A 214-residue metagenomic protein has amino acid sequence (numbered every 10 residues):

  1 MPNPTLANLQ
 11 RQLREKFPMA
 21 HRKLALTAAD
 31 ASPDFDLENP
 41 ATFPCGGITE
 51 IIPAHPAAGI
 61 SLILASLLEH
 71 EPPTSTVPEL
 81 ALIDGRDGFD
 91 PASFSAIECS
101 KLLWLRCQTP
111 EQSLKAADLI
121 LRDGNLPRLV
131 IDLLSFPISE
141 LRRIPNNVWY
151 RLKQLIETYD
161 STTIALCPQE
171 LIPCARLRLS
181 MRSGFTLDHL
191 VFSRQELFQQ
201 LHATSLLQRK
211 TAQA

Functional and structural regions predicted by a protein language model:
M1-L82: Detector for small/aliphatic-rich hydrophobic stretches
M1-N3, E79, S93, S193 (+1 more regions): Charge-biased, low-complexity intrinsically disordered regions
I60, L64, S113, V148-W149: Amphipathic coiled-coil/heptad-repeat helices and related helical stalk/stem segments that mediate oligomerization
P72-P73, K153-E157: Anion (oxyanion) recognition and catalysis
T76-S139: Conserved inter-motif catalytic segment of the P-loop NTP-binding fold
F136-L141, I172-C174: Short, solvent-exposed loop/turn segments at secondary-structure junctions
R143-R151: Charged helix-capping and loop-helix junction motifs
E157, T163-A214: Phosphate-binding/switch region of NTP-binding enzymes
